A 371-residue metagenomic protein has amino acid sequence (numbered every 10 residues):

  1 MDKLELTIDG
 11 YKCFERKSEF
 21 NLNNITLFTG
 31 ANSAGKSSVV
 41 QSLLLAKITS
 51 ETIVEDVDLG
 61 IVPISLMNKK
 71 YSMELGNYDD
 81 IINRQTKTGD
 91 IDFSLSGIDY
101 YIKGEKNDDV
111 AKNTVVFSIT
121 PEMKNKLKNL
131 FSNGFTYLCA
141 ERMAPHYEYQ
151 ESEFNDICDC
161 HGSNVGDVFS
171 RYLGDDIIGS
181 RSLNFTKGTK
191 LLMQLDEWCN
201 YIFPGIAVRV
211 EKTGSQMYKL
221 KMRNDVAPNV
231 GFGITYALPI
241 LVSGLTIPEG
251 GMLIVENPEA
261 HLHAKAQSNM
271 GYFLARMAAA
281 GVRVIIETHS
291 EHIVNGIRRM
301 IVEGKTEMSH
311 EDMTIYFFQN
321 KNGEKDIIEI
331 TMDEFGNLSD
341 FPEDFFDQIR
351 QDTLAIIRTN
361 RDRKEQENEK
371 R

Functional and structural regions predicted by a protein language model:
M1-T49: Pre-Walker A-like glycine/lysine-rich segment at the N-terminus of P-loop NTPase domains
D2, N269-R371: C-terminal lobe/lid and adjacent interdomain/linker elements of RecA-like ASCE P-loop ATPase modules
E5-T7, T49-S243, P248-E249, K321 (+1 more regions): Phosphate-coordinating catalytic segments in nucleotide- and nucleic-acid-processing enzymes
Y11-C13, L27, S33-A34, R142-P145 (+2 more regions): Short, solvent-exposed loop/turn segments at secondary-structure junctions
K17-N23, L245-E249, R276-A278: Phosphate-binding P-loop
V255-P258: Walker B catalytic motif
